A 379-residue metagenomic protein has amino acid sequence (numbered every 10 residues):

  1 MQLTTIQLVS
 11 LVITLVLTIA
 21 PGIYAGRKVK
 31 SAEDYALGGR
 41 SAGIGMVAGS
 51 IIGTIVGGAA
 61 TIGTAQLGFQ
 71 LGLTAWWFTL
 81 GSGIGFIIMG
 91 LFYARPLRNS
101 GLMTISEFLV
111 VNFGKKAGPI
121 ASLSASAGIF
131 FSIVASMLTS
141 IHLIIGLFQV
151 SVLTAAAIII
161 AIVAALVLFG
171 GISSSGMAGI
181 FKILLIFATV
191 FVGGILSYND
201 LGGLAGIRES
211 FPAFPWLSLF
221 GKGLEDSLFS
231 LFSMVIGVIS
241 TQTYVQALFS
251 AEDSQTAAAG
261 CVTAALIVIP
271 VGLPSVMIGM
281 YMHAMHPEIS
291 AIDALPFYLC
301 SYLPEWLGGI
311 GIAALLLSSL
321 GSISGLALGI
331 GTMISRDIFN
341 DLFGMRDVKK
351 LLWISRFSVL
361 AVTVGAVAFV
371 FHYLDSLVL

Functional and structural regions predicted by a protein language model:
M1-L379: Membrane-embedded helix-loop-helix hairpins and adjacent transmembrane boundary segments in multi-pass transporters
